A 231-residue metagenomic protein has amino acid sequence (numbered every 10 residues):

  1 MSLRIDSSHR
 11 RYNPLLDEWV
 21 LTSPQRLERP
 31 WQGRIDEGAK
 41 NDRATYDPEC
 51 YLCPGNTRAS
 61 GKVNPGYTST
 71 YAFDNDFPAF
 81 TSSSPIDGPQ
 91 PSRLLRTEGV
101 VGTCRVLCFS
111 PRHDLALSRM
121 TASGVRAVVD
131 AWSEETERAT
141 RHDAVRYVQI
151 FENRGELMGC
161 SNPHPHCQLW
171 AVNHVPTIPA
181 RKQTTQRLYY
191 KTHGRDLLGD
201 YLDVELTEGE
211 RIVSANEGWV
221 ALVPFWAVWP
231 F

Functional and structural regions predicted by a protein language model:
M1-H164, W170-F231: Active-site microenvironments that recognize anionic phosphate/pyrophosphate groups
